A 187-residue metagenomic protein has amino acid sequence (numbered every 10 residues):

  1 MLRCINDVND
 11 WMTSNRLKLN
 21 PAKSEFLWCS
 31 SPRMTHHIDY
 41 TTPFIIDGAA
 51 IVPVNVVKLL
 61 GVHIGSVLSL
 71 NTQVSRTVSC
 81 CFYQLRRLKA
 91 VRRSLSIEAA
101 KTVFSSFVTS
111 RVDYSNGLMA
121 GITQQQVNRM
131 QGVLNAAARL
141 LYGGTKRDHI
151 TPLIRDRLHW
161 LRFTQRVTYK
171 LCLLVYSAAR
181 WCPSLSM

Functional and structural regions predicted by a protein language model:
M1-M187: Hydrophobic/basic alpha-helical segments
